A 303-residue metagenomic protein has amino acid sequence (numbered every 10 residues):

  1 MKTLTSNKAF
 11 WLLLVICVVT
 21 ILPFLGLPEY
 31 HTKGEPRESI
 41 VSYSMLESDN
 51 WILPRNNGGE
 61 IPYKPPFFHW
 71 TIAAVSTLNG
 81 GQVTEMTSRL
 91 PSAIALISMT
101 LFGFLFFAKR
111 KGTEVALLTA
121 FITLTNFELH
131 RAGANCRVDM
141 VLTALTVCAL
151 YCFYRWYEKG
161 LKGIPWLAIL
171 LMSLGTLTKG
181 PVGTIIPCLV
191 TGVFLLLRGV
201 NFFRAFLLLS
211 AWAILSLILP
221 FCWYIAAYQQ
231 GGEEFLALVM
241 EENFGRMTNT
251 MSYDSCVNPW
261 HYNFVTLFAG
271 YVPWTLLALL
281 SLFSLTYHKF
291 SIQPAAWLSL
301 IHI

Functional and structural regions predicted by a protein language model:
K2-L300: Membrane-integral, polyisoprenol-dependent glycosyltransferases of the GT-C/oligosaccharyltransferase superfamily
